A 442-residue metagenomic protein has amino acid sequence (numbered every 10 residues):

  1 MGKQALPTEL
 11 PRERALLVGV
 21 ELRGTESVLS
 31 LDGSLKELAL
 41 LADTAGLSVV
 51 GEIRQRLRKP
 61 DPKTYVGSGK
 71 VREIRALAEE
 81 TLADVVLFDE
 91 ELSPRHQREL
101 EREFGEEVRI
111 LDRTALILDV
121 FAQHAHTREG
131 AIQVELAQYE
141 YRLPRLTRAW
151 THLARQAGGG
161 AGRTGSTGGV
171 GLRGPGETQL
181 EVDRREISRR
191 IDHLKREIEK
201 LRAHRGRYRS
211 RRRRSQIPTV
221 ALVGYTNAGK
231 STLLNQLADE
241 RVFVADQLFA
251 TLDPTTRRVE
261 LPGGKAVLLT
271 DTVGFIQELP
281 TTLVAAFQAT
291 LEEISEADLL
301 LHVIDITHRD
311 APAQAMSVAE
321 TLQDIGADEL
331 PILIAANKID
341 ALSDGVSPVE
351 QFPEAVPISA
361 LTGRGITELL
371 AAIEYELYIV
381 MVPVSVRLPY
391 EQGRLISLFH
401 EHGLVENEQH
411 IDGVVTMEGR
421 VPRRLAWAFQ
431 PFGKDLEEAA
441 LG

Functional and structural regions predicted by a protein language model:
M1-D119, E437-G442: N-terminal accessory targeting/assembly segments
M1-V20, A39, T147-A228, L234-N235 (+3 more regions): C-terminal-of-GTPase-core extension/linker across diverse P-loop GTPases
G2-K3, A203-R205, R209-P218, Q236-L268 (+3 more regions): Switch I (effector-binding) loop of TRAFAC-class P-loop GTPase G-domains
Q4, G33-G46, V71-E80, L87-V108 (+2 more regions): Conserved C-terminal guanine-recognition region of P-loop GTPase G domains, centered on the G4
E21, R54-Q55, E90-L92, R113-L116 (+5 more regions): Short, ordered loop/turn segments at secondary-structure junctions
A115-V134: Short alpha-helix plus adjacent loop in nuclease-associated cores
R128-R142, V380-V382, Q430: A polyampholytic, Gly/Pro-enriched intrinsically disordered region
